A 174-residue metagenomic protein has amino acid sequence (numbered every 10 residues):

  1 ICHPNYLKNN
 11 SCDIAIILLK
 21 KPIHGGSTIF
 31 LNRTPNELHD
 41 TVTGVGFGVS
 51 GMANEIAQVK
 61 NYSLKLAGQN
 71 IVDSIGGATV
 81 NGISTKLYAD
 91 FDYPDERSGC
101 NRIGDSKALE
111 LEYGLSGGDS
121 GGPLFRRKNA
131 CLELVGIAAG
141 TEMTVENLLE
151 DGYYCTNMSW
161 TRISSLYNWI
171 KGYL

Functional and structural regions predicted by a protein language model:
I1-H3, S11, G99-N101, Y154-T156: Sequence contexts marking disulfide-bonded cysteines in secreted/extracellular proteins
I1-N5, I16-I17, K21-P22, T156: Catalytic histidine site
I1-N9, G68-Q69, K171: Conserved H-D interstitial segment of serine endopeptidase catalytic domains
C2-P4, Y88-S98, A138-M143: Short, solvent-exposed aromatic-acidic interface loops
N10-D13, S120-G121: Repeated polar recognition positions within modular binding domains
I14, K20-E112: Chymotrypsin/trypsin-fold serine protease catalytic domain
A15-L18, V42-G46, P123-R126, L134-I137: Structural recognition of the beta-strand scaffold that forms the well-ordered cores of secreted hydrolase catalytic
N61-A67, G76, S106-L174: C-terminal subregion of chymotrypsin/trypsin-like serine protease catalytic domains
